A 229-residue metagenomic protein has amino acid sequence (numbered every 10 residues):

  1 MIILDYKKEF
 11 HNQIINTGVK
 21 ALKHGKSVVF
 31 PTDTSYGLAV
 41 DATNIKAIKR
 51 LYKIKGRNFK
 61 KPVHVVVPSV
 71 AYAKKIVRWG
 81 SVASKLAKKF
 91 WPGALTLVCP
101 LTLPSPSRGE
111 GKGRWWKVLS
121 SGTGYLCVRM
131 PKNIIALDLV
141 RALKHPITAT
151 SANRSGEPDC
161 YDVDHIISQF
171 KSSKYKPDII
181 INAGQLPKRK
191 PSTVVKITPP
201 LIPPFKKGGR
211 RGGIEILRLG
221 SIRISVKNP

Functional and structural regions predicted by a protein language model:
M1-P229: Active-site-adjacent structural elements in enzyme catalytic cores
